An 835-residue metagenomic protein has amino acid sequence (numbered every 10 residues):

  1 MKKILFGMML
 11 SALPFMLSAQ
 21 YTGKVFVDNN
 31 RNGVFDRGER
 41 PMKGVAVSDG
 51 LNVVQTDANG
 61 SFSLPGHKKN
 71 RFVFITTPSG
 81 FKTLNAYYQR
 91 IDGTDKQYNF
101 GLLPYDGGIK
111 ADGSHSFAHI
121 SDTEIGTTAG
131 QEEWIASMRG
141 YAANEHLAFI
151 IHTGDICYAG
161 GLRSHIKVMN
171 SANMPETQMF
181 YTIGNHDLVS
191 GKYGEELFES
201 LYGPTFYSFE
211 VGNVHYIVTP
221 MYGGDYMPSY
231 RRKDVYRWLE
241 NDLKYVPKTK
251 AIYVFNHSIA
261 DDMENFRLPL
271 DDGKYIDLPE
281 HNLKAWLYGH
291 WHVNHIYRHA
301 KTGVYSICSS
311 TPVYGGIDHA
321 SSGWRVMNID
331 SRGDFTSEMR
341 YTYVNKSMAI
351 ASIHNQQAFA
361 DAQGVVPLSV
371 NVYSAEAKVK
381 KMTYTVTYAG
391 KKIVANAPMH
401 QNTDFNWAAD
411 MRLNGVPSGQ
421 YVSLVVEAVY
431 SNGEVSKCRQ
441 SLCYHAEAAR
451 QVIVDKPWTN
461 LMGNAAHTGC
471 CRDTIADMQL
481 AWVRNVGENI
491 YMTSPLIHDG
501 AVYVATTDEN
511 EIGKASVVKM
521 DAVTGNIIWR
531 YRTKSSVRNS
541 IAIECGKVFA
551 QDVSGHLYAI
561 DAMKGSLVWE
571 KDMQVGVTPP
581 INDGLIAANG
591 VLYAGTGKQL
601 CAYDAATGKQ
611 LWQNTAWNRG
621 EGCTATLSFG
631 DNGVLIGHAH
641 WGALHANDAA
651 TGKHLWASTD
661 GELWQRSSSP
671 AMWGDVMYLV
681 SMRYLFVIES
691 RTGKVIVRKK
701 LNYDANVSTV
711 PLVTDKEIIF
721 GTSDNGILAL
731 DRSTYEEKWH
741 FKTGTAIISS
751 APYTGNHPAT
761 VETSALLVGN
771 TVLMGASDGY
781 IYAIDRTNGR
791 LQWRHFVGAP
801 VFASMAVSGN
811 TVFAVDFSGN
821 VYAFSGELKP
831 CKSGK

Functional and structural regions predicted by a protein language model:
Y21, D28-L51: Short, ordered, surface-exposed loop/turn motifs in non-cytosolic proteins
T22, N29, T77-S79, N85-S164: N-terminal active-site segment of His-dependent metallophosphoesterases
F35, S48-S61, P65: Short, acidic Ser/Thr/Gly-rich low-complexity loop/linker segments typical of extracellular and cell-surface proteins
N52-V53, K68-K82: A short, solvent-exposed beta-strand micro-motif common in secreted/extracellular proteins
P78-F81, R90, L103, L162-K248 (+2 more regions): Extended active-site neighborhood of metal-dependent phosphoesterases/phosphodiesterases
A300-S374, K378-T383, L424-V425: Binuclear metal-dependent phosphoesterase catalytic core
Q451-L480: Blade/loop signatures of beta-propeller domains
V483-H498, T506-A515, I527-A542, L567-A588 (+10 more regions): Extracytoplasmic beta-rich repeat domains
